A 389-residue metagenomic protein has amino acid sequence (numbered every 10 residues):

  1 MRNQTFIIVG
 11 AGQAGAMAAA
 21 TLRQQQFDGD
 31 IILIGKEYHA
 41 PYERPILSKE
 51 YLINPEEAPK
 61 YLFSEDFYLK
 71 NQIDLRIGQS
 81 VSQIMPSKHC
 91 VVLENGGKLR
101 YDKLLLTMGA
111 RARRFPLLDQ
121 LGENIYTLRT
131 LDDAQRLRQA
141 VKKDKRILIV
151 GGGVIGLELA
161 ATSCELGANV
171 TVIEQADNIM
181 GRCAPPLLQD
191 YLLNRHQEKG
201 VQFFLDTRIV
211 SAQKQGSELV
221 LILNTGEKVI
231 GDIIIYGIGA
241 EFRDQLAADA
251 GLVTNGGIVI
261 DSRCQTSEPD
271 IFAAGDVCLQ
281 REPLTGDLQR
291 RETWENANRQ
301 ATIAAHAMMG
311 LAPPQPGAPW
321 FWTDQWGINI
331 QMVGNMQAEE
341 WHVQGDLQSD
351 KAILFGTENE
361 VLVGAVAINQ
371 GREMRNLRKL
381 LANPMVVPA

Functional and structural regions predicted by a protein language model:
R2-D74, T162-C183: Beta1-alpha1 glycine-rich phosphate/pyrophosphate-binding loop at the start of Rossmann-like nucleotide-binding domains
R2-T5, A11, Q24, V277-E373: Mid-to-C-terminal Rossmann-like scaffold of FAD/NAD(P)H-dependent oxidoreductases
V9, L99-G109, V150, V229-G239 (+2 more regions): Short hydrophobic core segments
Y68-M85, Q197-I209: A conserved beta-strand/loop element that lines the FAD pocket in flavoprotein oxidoreductases
M85-L99, Q213-K228: Conserved beta-strand-loop-beta-strand element in the redox core of flavoprotein oxidoreductases
M108-L166: Glycine-rich dinucleotide-binding loop and its adjacent helix/turn
L121-D144, V220-I222, E227-I303: FAD-site-proximal beta/loop scaffold in flavoenzymes
I155-S211, T293, P316-Q325: Rossmann-like dinucleotide-binding cores of NAD(P)H-dependent redox enzymes
